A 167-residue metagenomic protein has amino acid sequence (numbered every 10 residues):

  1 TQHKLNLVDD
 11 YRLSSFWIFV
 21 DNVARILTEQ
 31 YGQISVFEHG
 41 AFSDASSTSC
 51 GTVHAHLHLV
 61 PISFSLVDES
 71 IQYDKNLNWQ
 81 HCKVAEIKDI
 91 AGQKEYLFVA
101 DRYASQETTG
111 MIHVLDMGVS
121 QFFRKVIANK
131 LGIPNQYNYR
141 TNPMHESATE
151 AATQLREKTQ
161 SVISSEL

Functional and structural regions predicted by a protein language model:
T1-L167: HIT superfamily nucleotide-processing domains
